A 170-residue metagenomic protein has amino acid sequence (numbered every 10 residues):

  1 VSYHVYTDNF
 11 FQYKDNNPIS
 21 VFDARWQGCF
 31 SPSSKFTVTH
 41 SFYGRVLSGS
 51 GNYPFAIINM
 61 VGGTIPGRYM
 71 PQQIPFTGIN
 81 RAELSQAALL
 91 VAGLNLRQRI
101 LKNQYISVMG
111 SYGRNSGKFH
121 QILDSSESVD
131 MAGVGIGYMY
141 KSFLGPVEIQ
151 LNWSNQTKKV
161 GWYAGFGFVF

Functional and structural regions predicted by a protein language model:
V1-L101: C-terminal outer-membrane beta-barrel translocator/porin domains of Gram-negative envelope proteins and their
I19-D23, A87-V91, M131-G135, L144-P146 (+1 more regions): Transmembrane beta-barrel architecture of outer-membrane proteins
R25-Q27, G93-N95, G135-M139, G165-G167: Outer-membrane beta-barrel architecture
P32-V38, K102-I106, Y140-I149: Repeated loop/turn-to-beta-strand initiation elements of outer-membrane beta-barrel proteins
Y43-A56, G62, G110-K118, I122-D124 (+3 more regions): Outer-membrane beta-barrel domain signature
V91-G93, S107-M109, E148: Structured core elements
R97-M131: C-terminal hydrophobic structural anchor segments that stabilize assembly/packing rather than catalytic chemistry
Y138-G145, I149, K158-F170: Outer-membrane beta-barrel "beta-signal"
